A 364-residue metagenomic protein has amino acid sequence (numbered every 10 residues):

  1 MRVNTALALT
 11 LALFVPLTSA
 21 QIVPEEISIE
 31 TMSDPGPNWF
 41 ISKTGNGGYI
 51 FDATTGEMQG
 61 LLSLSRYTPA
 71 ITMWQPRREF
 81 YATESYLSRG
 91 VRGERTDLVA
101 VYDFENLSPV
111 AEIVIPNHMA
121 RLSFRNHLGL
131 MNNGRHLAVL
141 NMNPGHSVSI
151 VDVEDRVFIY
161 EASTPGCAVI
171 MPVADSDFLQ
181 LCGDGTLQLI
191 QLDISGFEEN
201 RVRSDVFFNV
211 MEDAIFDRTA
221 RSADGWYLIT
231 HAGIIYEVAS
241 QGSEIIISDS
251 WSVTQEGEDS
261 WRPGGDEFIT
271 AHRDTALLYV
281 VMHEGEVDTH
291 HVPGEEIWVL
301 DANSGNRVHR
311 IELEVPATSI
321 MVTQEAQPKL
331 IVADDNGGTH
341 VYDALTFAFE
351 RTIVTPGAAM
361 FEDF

Functional and structural regions predicted by a protein language model:
Q21-V23, E57-S63, P69, S108-M119 (+5 more regions): A short beta-strand motif characteristic of beta-propeller blades
V23-T31, R66-P76, A120-G129, T164-S176 (+4 more regions): Repeated scaffold domains used in trafficking and secretory/extracellular systems, primarily beta-propellers
I27-P35, A82-T96, V280-G294: Short, conserved, GDST-rich strand-edge loop motifs in beta-rich repeat architectures
G36-N38, P76-E79, N133-R135, D175-D177 (+3 more regions): Short coil/turn segments that connect the beta-strands within blades of beta-propeller domains
A53-G56, F104-N106, D152-R156, L192-S195 (+3 more regions): Short loop/turn segments that connect beta-strands within beta-propeller blades
Y86-V91, P144-G145, G185-L187, I234-I235 (+2 more regions): Short glycine/acidic-enriched loop and turn motifs that connect beta-strands
L107-S149, V153-M171: Asp-box/WD-like beta-propeller blade repeats and closely related beta-sheet repeat scaffolds
R262-N306, R310-A326: Loop/turn-rich, solvent-exposed surfaces of beta-rich toroidal or solenoidal domains
